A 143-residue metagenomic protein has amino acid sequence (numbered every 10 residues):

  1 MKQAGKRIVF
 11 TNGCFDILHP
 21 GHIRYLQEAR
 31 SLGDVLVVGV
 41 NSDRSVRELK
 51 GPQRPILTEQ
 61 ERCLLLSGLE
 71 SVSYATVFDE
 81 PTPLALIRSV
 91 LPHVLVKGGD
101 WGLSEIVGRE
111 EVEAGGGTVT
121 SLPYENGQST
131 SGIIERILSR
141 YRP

Functional and structural regions predicted by a protein language model:
M1-P143: Nucleotidyltransferase catalytic core that binds NTPs
